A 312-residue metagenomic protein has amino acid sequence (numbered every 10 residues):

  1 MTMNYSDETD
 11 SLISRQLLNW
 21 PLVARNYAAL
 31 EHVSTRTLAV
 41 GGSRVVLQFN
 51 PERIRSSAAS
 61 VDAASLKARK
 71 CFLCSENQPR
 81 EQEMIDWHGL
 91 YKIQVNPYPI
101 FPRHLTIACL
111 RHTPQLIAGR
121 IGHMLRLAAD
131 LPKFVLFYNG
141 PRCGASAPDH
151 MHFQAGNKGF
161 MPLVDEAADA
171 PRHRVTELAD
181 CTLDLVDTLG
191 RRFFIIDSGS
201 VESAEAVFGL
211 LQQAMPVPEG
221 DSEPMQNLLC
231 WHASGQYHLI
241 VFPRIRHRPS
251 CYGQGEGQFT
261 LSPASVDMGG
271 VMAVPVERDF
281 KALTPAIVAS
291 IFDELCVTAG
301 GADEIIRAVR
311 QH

Functional and structural regions predicted by a protein language model:
M1-G119, H123, K158-F193, V201-H312: Active-site microenvironments that recognize anionic phosphate/pyrophosphate groups
I85, T113-L116, R120-S146: Betabetaalpha-Me/HNH-type nuclease active-site subdomain
G89-Y91, R103-L105, P132-L136, D149-F153: Generic beta-strand structural signal
C109-L110, G140, A147-F160: Histidine-centered catalytic micro-motifs
F134-A147, D221-A233: A short glycine-rich, hydrophobically flanked beta-strand micro-motif that places a catalytic Asp/Glu for divalent metal
